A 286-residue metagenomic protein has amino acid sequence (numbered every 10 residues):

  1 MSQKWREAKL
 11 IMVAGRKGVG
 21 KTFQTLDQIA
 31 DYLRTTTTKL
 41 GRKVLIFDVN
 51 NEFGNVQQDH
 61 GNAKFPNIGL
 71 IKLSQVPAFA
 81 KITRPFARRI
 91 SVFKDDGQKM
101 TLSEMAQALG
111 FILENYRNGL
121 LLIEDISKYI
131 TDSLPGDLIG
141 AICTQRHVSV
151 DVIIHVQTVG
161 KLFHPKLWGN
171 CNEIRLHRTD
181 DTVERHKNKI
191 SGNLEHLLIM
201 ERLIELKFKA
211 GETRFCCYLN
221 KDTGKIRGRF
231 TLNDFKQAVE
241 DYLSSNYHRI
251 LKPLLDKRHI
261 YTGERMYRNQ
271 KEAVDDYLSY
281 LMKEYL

Functional and structural regions predicted by a protein language model:
S2-G15, F208-L286: Conserved P-loop NTPase motor module
A8-K9, G41, R84-R88, C171-N172: Short, well-ordered alpha-helix to beta-strand connector turns
I11-A30, F53, G97-Q98, L102-H196: Conserved P-loop NTPase motor cores
V19-S74: Walker A/P-loop NTP-binding active-site region of P-loop NTPases, recognizing the glycine-rich GxxxxGKT/S
F47-D48, I123, V156, N220: Short beta-strand/turn micro-motifs composed of small residues that flank or help shape donor/cofactor-binding pockets
G54-H60, F79-I82, F163-W168: Short loop/helix-cap segments at secondary-structure boundaries that form the rim of catalytic
A78-M100: Conserved P-loop NTPase mechanochemical-coupling segment
H186-G224: P-loop/Walker A phosphate-binding loop and immediately adjacent motor/lid segment at beta-alpha junctions
